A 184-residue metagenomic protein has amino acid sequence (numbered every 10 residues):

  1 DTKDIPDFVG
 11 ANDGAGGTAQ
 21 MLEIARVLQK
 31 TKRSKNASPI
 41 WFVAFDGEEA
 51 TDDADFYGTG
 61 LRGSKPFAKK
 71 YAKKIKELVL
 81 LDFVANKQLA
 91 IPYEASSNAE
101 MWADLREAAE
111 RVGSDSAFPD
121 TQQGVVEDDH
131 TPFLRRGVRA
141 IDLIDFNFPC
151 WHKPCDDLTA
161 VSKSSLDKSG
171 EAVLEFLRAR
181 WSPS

Functional and structural regions predicted by a protein language model:
K3-D104: Acidic/histidine-rich catalytic neighborhood of metal-dependent amide-processing enzymes
E77, V84-S184: Active-site-adjacent substrate-binding region of metalloamidase/peptidase-like peptide-processing proteins
